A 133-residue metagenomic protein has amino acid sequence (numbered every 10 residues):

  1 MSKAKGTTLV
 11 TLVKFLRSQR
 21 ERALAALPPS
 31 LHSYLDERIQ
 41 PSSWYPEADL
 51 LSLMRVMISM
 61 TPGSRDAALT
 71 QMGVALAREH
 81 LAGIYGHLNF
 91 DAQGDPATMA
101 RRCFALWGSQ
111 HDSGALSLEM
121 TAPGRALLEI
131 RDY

Functional and structural regions predicted by a protein language model:
M1-G63: N-terminal leader/assembly segments
I39-Y133: Amphipathic interaction/junction segments at domain boundaries or subunit interfaces
